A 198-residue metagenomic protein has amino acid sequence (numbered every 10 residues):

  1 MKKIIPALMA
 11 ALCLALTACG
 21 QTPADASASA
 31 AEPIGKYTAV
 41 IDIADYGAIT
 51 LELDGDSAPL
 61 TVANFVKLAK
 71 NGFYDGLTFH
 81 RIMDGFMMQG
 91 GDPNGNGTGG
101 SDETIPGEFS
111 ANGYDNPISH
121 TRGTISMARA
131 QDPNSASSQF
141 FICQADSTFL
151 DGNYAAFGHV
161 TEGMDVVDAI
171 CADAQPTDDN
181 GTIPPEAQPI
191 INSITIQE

Functional and structural regions predicted by a protein language model:
M1-I4, L8: Positively charged n-region of N-terminal signal peptides that target proteins for export
P6, C13-A15, C19-E198: Cyclophilin-like peptidyl-prolyl cis-trans isomerases
